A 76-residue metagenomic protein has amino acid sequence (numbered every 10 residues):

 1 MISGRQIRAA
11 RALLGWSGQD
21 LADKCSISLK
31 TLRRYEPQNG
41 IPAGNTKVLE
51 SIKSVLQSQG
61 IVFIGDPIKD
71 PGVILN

Functional and structural regions predicted by a protein language model:
M1-I2: A detector for short, charged/polar N-terminal pre-domain segments
I7-D20: Short basic helix-loop element that most often maps to the first helix and adjoining turn of HTH DNA-binding modules
A10, K24, Y35: Residues in the recognition helix of alpha-helical DNA-binding motifs
W16, P42, P67-K69: Mobile acidic interaction elements
S17, S28, G72-N76: Accessory recognition modules or surfaces
I27-G44: Recognition helix of helix-turn-helix/homeodomain-like DNA-binding domains that insert into the DNA major groove
T46-F63: DNA major-groove recognition helix of helix-turn-helix/homeodomain DNA-binding modules
G60-N76: Helix-turn-helix/homeodomain-like alpha-helical modules used for DNA recognition and transcription-factor dimerization
